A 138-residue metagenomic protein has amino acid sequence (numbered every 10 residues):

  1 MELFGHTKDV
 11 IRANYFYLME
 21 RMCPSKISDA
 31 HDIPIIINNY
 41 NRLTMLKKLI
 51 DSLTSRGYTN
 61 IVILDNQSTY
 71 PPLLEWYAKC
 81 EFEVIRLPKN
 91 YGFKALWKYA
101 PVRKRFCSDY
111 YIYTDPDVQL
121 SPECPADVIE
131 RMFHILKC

Functional and structural regions predicted by a protein language model:
E2-D51: N-proximal low-complexity "stem/linker" segments adjacent to membrane-targeting elements
I35-I37, I63, Y113: Structural beta-sheet core signal
N38-N39, N66-Q67, Q119-L120: Preference for well-ordered, secondary-structure-rich cores of eukaryotic proteins
R42-L43, D117-S121, I135: Short acidic, S/G/P-rich loop/turn micro-motifs used as interaction or catalytic elements
S52-K89: Acidic donor-binding segment of Leloir-type glycosyltransferases
K94-Y110: Active-site nucleotide-sugar/metal-binding loop of Leloir-type enzymes
C107-S121: Short beta-strand-to-loop acidic/aromatic patch adjacent to the donor-nucleotide binding site
C124-C138: Conserved donor-nucleotide/metal-binding helix-loop-beta segment in metal-dependent transferases, i.e., the alpha-helix
